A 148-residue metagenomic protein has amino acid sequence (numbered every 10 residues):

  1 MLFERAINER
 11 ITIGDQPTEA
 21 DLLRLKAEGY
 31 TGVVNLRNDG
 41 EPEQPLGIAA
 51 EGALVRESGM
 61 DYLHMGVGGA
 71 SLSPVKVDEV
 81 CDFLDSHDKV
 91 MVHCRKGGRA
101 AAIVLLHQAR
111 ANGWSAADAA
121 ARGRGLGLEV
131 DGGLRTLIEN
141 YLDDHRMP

Functional and structural regions predicted by a protein language model:
M1-M91, L105-P148: Cys-dependent protein tyrosine phosphatase-like superfamily
V90-A101: A phosphate-binding catalytic loop at a beta-strand-loop-alpha-helix junction that coordinates phosphoryl groups
